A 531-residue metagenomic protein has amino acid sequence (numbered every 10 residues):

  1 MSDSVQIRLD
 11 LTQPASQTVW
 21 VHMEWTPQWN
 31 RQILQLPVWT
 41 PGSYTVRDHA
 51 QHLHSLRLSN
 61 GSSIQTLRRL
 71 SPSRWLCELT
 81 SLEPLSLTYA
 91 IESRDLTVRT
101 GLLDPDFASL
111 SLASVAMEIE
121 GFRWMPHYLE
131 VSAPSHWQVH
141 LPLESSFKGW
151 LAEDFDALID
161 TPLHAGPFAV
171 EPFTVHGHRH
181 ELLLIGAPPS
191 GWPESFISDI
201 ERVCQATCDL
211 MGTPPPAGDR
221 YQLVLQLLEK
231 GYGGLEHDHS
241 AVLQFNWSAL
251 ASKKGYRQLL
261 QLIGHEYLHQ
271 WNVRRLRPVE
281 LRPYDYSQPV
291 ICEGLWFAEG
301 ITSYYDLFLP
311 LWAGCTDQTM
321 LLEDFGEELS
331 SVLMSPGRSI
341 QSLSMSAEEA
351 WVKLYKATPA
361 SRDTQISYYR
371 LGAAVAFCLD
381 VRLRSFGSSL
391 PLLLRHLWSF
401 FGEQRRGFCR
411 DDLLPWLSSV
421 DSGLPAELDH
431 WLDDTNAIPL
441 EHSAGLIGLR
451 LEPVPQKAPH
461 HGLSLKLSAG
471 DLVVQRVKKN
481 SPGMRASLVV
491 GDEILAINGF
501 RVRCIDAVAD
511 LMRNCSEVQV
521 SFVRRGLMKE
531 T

Functional and structural regions predicted by a protein language model:
M1-W39: Early extracytoplasmic/domain-onset interaction patches
D48-S55, S59, S63-P216, L228-G231: Non-catalytic architectural context of zinc metalloproteases
P172-L295: Juxtacatalytic substrate-recognition/specificity segment
L276-Y284, P289-Y369: Acidic/His/Gly-enriched intrinsically disordered linker/tail segments that often contain short helix/coil "MoRF-like"
L354-A444: Amphipathic alpha-helical substructures
T435-K479, M484, V508-R513, T531: PDZ/PDZ-like peptide-tail recognition elements
G483-I505: Conserved PDZ fold ligand-binding element
V489, D506-T531: PDZ-domain C-terminal substructure recognizer with occasional recognition of PDZ-binding tails
